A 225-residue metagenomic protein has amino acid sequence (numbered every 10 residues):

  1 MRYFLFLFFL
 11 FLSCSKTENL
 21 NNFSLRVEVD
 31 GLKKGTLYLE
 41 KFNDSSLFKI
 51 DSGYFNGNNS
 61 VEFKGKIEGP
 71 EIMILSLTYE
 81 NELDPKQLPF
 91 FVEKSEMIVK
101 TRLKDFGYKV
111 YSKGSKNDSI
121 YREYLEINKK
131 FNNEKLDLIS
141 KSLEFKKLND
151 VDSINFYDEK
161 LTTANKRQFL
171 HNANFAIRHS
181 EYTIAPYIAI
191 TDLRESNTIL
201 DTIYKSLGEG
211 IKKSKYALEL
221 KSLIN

Functional and structural regions predicted by a protein language model:
M1-L7: Sec-dependent signal peptide recognition, specifically the positively charged N-region followed immediately by
Y3, K16, G53-N56, V61 (+3 more regions): Functionally constrained cores in energy, signaling, and assembly domains
L10-S13: C-terminal motif of bacterial Sec signal peptides marking the signal peptidase cleavage site
S15-L103: Start-of-domain marker
K16, E28, G210-L218: Domain-scale macromolecular recognition modules
I67-I72, T78-K215: Preference for long, solvent-exposed alpha-helical segments and helix-linker "stalks"
R194, A217-N225: TPR/TPR-like alpha-solenoid helical repeat scaffolds
